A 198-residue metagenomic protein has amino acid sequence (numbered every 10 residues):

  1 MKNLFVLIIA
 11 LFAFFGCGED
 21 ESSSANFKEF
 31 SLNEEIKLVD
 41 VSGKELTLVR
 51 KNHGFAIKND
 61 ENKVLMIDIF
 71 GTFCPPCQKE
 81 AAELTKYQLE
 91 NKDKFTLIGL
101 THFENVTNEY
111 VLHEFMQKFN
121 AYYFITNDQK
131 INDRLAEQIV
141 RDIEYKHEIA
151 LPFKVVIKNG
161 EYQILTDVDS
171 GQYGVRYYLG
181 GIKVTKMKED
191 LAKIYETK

Functional and structural regions predicted by a protein language model:
K2-I8: Sec-dependent signal peptide recognition, specifically the positively charged N-region followed immediately by
A13-G16: C-terminal motif of bacterial Sec signal peptides marking the signal peptidase cleavage site
G18-D20: Bacterial signal peptide processing site
L38-L65, L89, D167: A short beta-strand-turn-helix
G54-Q78, L84: Short active-site neighborhood of thiol/selenol oxidoreductases, capturing the structured segment around
K79-N120, N132-Q138: Structural microenvironment flanking redox-active thiols in thiol-disulfide oxidoreductases
F115-I157: Short, internal strand/loop/helix patches that form the active-site neighborhood or redox-interaction surface
I149-K198: Thiol-/selenol-based redox modules, centered on thioredoxin-like and closely related oxidoreductase domains
